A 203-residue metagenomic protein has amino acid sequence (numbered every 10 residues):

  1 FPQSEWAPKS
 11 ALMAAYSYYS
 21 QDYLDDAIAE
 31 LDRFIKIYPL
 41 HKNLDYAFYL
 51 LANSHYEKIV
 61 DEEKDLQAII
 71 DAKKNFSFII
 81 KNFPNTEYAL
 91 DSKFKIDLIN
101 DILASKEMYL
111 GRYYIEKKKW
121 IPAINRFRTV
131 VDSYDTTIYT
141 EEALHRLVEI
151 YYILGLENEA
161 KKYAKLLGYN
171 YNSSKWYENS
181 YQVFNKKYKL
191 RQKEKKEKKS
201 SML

Functional and structural regions predicted by a protein language model:
F1-L203: Acidic, polar-rich low-complexity tracts and alpha-helical solenoid repeat scaffolds
